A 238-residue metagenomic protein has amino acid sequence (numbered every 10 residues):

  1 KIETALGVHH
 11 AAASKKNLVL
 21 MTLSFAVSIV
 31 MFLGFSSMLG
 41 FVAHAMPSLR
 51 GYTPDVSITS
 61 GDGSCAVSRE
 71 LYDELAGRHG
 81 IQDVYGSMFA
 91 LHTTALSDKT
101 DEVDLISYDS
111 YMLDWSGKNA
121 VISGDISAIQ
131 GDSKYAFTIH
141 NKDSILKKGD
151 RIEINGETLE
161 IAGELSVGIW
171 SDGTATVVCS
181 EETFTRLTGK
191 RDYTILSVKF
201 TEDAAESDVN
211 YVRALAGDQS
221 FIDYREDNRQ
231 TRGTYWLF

Functional and structural regions predicted by a protein language model:
K1-T22: Feature of multi-pass inner-membrane transport and sensor proteins that recognizes transmembrane helices together
A11, L75-A76, A216: Hydrophobic C-terminal alpha-helix "anchor/cap" residues
K15-F41: Short, strongly hydrophobic transmembrane alpha-helices
F32, S48-D55, C65-Y193: Short beta-strand boundary microenvironments
M38, V42-G51, N210-F238: Peri-transmembrane interface segments
L39, S64-Y72, A205-V209: Generic alpha-helical secondary structure
S60-G63, N141, S197-A204: Short beta-strand-to-loop capping motifs
S180-Q230: Mechanotransmission and gating elements of multispan inner-membrane complexes involved in transport and envelope
